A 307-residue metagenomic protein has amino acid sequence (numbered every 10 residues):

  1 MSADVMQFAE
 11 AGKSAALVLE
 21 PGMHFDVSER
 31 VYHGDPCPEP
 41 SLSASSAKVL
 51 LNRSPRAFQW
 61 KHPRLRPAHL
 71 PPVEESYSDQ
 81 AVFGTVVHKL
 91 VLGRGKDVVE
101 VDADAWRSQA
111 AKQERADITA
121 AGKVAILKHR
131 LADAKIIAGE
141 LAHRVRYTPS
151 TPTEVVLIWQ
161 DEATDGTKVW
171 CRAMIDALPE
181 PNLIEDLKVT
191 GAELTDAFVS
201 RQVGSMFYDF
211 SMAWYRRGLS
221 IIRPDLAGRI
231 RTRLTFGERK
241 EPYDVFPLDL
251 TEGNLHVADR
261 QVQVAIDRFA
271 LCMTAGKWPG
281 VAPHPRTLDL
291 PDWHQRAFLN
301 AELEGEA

Functional and structural regions predicted by a protein language model:
S2-R172, P283: Metal-dependent nuclease catalytic cores that hydrolyze phosphodiester bonds in DNA/RNA, characterized by
D4-L17, P21, Q202-G204, W214-A307: Metal-dependent nuclease catalytic regions and adjoining charged, substrate-binding loops involved in nucleic-acid end
P72-S76, T119-I126, D196-F207, T251-G253: Short histidine-centered catalytic/ligand-binding loop motif
D79, F83, Y208-S211, A258: Hydrophobic (often cysteine-bearing) scaffold residues that line and stabilize catalytic clefts of nucleotide/cofactor
V82-G84, R172-M174, N182, R229-R231: Extracellular structured ligand-interaction cores
H143-P149, P179-I184, S220-I230: Secondary-structure boundary elements
A173-R201, Y215: Conserved catalytic cores of phosphodiester-cleaving nucleases, focusing on short active-site segments
